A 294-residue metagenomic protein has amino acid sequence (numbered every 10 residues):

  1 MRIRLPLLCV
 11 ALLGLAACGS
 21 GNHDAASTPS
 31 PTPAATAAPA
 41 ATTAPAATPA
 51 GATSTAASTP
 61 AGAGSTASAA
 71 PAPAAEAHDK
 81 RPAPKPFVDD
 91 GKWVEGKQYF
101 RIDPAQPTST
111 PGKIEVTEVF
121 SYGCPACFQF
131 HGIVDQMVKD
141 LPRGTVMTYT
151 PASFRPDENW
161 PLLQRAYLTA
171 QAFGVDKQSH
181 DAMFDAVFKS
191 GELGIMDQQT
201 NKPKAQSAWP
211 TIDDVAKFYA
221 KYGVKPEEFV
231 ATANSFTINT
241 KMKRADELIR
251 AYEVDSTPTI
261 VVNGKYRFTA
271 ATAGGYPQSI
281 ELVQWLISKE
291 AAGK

Functional and structural regions predicted by a protein language model:
R2-L5, C9, G19-E158, E290-K294: Extracytoplasmic thiol/disulfide redox context detector
L5, V10, G19-T53, T59-P60 (+1 more regions): C-terminal cap of thioredoxin/glutaredoxin-like
T108-K113, D140-T145, D157-E158, K189-E192 (+4 more regions): Short amphipathic alpha-helical segments, especially helix-boundary/capping motifs
G112-K113, T117, G123-F130, R155-L163 (+6 more regions): Solvent-exposed, acidic/flexible segments
S121-A126, S153-D157, A186-S190, T237-I238 (+2 more regions): Solvent-exposed loop/turn segments at secondary-structure junctions within structured extracellular/periplasmic domains
F128-K204, W285, E290: Structural alpha/beta surface segment adjacent to cysteine/selenocysteine redox centers across thiol/disulfide enzymes
G194-K202, D214, P226-T232: Short glycine/proline- and acidic residue-enriched helix-loop micro-motifs that form flexible lids or anion-recognition
